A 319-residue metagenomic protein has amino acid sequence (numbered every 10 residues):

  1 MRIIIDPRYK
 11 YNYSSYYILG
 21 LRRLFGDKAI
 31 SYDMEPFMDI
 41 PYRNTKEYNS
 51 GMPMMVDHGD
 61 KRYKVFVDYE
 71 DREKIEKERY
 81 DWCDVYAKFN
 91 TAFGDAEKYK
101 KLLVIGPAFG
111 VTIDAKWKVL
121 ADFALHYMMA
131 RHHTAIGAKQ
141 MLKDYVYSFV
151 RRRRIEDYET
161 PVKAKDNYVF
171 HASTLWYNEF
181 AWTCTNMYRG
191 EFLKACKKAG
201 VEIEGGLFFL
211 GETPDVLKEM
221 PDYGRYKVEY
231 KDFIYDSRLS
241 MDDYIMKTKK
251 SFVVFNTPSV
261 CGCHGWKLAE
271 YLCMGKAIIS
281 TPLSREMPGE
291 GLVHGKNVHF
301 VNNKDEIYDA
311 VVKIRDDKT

Functional and structural regions predicted by a protein language model:
M1-P36, A92-G94, N186, G190-G200: N-terminal subdomain of nucleotide-sugar transferases
I4-D6, A29-M34, K64-D68, V85-K88 (+5 more regions): A structural signal for short, well-ordered beta-strand segments and their strand-loop junctions that often border
R8-N12, F37-D39, E70-E73, T91-G94 (+6 more regions): Short, solvent-exposed loop/turn segments at secondary-structure junctions
Y11-I18, Y48-S50, M241, G262-L268: Conserved glycosyltransferase catalytic-site signature
S31-D68, E76, M220-Y230: Active-site donor-binding segments of glycosyltransferases and PAPS-dependent sulfotransferases
M54-K197: Catalytic core of nucleotide-activated saccharide and alditol-phosphate transferases
G200-R238: Nucleotide-activated donor-binding/catalytic signature segment of Leloir-type glycosyltransferases, i.e., the conserved
G224-D236, M241-T319: Catalytic binding pocket for nucleotide-activated donors in carbohydrate/polymer assembly enzymes
